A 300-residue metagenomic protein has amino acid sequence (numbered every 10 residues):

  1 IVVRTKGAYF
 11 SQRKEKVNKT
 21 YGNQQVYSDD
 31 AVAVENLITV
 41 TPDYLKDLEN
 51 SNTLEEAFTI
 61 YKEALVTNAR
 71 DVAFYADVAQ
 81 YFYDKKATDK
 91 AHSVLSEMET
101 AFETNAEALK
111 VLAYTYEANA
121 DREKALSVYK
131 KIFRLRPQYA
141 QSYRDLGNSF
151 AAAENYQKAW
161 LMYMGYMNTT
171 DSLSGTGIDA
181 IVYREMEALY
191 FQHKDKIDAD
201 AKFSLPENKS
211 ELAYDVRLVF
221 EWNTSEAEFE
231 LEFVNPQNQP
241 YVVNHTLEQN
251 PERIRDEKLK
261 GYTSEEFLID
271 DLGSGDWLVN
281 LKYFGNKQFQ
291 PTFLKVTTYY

Functional and structural regions predicted by a protein language model:
V2-E63, R70-A73: Membrane-proximal, glycine/serine-rich, low-complexity loop/turn segments characteristic of large bacterial
F74, A108, S142, G175-T176 (+1 more regions): TPR alpha-solenoid repeat register
Y81-F82, Y116, F150, Y190: Residue at a conserved register position within TPR or TPR-like alpha-solenoid repeats
R134, A151, Y156-S174, R184-Y190: TPR/TPR-like (Sel1-like) alpha-helical repeat modules
Q192-Y300: Intrinsic-disorder/low-complexity signal
